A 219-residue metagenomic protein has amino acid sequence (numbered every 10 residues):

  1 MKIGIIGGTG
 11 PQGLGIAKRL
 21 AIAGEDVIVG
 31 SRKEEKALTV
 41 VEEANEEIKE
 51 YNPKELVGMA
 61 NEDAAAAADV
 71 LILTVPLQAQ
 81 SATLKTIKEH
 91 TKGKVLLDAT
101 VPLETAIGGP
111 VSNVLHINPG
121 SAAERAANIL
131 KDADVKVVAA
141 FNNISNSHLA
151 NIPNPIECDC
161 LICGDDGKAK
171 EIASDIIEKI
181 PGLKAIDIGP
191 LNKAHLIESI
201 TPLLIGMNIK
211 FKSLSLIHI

Functional and structural regions predicted by a protein language model:
M1-E46, K179: NAD(P)+-binding Rossmann beta1-loop-alpha1 motif at the extreme N-terminus of oxidoreductases
D26, E55-V57, V95, K136 (+1 more regions): Conserved beta-strand segments of alpha/beta enzyme cores
L38, A67, G93, V135-V137: A glycine-biased structural micro-motif
E42, E46-E50, V70, K131 (+1 more regions): Generic secondary-structure signature for well-ordered alpha-helical cores
I48-Y51, E55-V95, P102-G109: Rossmann-like NAD(P)-binding element
L97-I200: Rossmann-fold dinucleotide-binding core
S199-K212: Short, low-order "capping/linker" segments at domain edges
I217-I219: Conserved small/polar residues in nucleotide/adenosyl-binding loops
